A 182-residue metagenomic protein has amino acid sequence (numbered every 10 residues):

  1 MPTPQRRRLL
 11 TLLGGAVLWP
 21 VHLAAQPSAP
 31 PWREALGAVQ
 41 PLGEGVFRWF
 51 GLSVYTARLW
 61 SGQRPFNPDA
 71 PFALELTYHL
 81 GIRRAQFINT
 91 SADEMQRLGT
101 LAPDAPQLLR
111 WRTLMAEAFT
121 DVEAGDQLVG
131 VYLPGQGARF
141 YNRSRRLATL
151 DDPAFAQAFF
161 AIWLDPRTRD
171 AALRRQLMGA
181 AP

Functional and structural regions predicted by a protein language model:
P2, Q26-P182: Terminal leader/tail segments of proteins
P2-T3, R8-Q26: N-terminal export signals
